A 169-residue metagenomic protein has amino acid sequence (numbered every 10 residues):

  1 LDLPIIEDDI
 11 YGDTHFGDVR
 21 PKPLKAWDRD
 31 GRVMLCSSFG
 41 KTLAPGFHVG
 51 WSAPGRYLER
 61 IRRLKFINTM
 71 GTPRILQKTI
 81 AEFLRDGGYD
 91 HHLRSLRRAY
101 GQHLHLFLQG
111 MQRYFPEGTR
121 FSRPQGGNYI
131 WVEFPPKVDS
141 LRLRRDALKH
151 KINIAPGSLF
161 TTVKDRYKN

Functional and structural regions predicted by a protein language model:
L1-N169: PLP-dependent class I/II
